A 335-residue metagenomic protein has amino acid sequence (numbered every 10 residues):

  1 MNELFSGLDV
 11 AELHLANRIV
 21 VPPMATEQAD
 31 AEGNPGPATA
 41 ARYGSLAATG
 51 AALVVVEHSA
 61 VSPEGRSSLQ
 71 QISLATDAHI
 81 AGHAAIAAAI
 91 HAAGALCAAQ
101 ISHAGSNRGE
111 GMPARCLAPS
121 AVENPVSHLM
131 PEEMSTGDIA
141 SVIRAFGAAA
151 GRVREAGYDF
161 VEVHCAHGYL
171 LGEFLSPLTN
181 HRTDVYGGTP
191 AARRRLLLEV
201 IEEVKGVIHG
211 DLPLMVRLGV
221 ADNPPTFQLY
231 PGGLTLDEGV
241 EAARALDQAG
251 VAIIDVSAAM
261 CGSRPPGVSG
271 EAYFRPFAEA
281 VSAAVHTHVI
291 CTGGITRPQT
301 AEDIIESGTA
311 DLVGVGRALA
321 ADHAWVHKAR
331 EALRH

Functional and structural regions predicted by a protein language model:
M1-H335: Flavin-dependent oxidoreductase catalytic cores
